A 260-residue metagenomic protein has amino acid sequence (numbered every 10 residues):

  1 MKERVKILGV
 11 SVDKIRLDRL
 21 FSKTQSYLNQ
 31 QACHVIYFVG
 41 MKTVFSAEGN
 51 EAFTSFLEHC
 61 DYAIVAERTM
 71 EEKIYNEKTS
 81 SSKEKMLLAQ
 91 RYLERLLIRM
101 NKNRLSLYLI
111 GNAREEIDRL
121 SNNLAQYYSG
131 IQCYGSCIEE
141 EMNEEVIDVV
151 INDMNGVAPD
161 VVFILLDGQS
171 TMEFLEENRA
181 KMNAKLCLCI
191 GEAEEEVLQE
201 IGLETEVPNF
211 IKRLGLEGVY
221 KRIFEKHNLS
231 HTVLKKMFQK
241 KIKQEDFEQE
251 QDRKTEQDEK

Functional and structural regions predicted by a protein language model:
M1-K83: N-terminal nucleotide/polyanion-binding subdomain common to many enzyme families
M41-T43, L166-S170, A193: Short glycine-rich anion-binding loops that position phosphate/pyrophosphate groups of nucleotides and phosphorylated
M70-E72, S170, A193-L198: Short gly/pro/ser/thr-enriched loop/turn and capping motifs at secondary-structure boundaries
E71-V149, D153, V157: Conserved beta-alpha
E72, L203-E256: A transmembrane-helix-recognition feature enriched in membrane-embedded lipid enzymes and envelope glyco-/phospholipid
S121, M172-M182: Short Gly/Thr/Asp-enriched flexible loops that form oxyanion-binding sites at enzyme active sites
I138-N143, N183-Y220: Short, flexible loop segments at boundaries between secondary-structure elements
I151-G168, A184: Proline-aspartate-enriched helix->loop->beta-strand connector
